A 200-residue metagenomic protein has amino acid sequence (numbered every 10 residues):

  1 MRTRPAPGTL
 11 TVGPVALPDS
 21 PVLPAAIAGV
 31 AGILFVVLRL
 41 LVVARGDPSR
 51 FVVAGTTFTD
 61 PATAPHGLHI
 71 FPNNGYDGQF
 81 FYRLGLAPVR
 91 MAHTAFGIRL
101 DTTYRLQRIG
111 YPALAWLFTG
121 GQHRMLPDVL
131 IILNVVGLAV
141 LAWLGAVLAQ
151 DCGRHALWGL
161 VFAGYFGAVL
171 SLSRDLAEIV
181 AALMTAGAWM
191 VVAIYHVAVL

Functional and structural regions predicted by a protein language model:
M1-T63: Start-transfer (signal-anchor) and selected internal transmembrane alpha helices of multi-pass inner/ER membrane
G75-H123: Short hydrophobic/aromatic helix or loop-helix immediately within or flanking a transmembrane segment in polytopic
A95-D101, D128-I132, A163-F166: Short linear capping/connector segments at secondary-structure termini
T103, L130-N134, A177, W189: Alpha-helical transmembrane segments of multi-pass integral membrane proteins
A113-G120, V129-C152: Transmembrane-helix motifs of polytopic, lipid-linked glycan transferases
M125-V129, G145-Y165, A182, Y195-A198: Transmembrane-helix signature of polytopic, membrane-embedded enzymes that assemble or transfer cell-envelope glycans
S173-V180: Short acidic/glycine- and proline-prone juxtamembrane loop motifs at membrane-interface regions of multi-pass membrane
A188-H196: Structural signal for the C-terminal ends of transmembrane alpha-helices and the immediately following loop
